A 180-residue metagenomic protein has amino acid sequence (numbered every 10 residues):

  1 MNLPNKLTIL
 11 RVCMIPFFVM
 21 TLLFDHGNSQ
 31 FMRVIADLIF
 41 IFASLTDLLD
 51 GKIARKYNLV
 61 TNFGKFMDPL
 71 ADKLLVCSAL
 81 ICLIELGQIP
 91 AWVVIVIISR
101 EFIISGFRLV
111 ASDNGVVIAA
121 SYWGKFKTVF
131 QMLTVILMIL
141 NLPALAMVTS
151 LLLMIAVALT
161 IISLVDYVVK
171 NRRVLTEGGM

Functional and structural regions predicted by a protein language model:
M1-M180: Alpha-helical transmembrane bundles and membrane-interface segments of multipass inner-membrane proteins
